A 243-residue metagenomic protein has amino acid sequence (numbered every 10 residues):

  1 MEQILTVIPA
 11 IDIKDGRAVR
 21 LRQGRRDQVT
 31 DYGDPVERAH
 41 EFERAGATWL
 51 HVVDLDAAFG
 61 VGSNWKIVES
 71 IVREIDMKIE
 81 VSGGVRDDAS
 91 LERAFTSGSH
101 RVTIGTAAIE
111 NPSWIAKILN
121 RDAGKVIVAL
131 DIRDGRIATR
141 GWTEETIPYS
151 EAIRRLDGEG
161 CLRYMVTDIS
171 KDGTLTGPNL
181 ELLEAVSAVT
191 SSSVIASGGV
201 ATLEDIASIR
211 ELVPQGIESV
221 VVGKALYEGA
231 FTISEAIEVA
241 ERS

Functional and structural regions predicted by a protein language model:
T6-A10, W49, D76-E80, H100-T103 (+5 more regions): Structural preference for beta-strand elements that scaffold enzyme active sites
D12, F42, L50, A94 (+5 more regions): Conserved, mostly hydrophobic/aromatic
D15-D27, E92, S99-D172: Conserved anion-binding
G24-E43: Short catalytic helix/loop segments, enriched in acidic residues and glycine and frequently bearing histidine
R44, T48-S97: N-terminal active-site wall of soluble small-molecule enzyme domains
G62-E69, P112, W142-E151, T176-A185: Charged helix-capping and loop-helix junction motifs
I75, I79-R101, E181-G216, A236: Catalytic cores of alpha/beta
W114-R121, R210-S243: C-terminal helical cap(s) of enzyme catalytic domains, especially alpha/beta-barrels
